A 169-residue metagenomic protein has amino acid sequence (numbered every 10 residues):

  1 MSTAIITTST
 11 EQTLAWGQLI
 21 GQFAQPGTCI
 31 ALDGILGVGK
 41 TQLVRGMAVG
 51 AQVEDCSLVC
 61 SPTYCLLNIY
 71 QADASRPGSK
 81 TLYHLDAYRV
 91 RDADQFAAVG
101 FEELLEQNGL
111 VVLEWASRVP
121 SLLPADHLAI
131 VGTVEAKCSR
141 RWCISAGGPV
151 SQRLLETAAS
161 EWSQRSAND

Functional and structural regions predicted by a protein language model:
M1-G17: N-terminal pre-Walker A segment at the start of P-loop NTPase domains
T3, R91-D169: Short phosphate-coordinating micro-motif centered on Lys-Gly-acidic
G21-G27: Phosphate-binding P-loop
I30-L32: Hydrophobic anchor at the beta1->P-loop junction of P-loop NTPases
I35: P-loop (Walker A) phosphate-binding loop of NTP-binding proteins
K40: Conserved lysine of the Walker
V49-L58, A72: Post-Walker A helix-loop "phosphate-sensing" segment adjacent to the P-loop in P-loop NTPases
Y64-R91: Switch I (G2) and immediately adjacent beta-strands of P-loop GTPase domains
